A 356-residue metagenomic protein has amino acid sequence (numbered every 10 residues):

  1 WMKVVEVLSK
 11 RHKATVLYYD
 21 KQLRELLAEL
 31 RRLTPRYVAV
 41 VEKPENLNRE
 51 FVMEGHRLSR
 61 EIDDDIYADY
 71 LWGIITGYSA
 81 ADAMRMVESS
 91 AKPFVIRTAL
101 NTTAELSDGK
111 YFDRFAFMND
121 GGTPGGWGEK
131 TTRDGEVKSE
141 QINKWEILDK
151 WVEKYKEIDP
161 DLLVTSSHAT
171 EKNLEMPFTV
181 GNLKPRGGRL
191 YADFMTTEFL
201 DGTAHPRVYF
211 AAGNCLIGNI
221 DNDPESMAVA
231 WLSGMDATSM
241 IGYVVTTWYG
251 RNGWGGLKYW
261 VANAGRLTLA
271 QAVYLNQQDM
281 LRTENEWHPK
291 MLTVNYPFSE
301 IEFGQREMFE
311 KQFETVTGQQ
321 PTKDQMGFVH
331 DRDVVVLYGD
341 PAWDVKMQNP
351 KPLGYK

Functional and structural regions predicted by a protein language model:
W1-K356: Cysteine-dependent hydrolase recognition
